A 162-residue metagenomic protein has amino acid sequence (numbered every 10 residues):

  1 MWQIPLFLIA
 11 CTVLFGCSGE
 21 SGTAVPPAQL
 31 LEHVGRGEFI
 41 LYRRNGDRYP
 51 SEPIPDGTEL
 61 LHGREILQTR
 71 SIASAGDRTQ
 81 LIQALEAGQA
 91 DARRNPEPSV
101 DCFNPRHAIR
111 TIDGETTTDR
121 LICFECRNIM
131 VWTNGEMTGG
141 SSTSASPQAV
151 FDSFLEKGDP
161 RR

Functional and structural regions predicted by a protein language model:
P5-L14: Bacterial N-terminal signal peptides
C17-R162: Function-determining sites in protein domains
